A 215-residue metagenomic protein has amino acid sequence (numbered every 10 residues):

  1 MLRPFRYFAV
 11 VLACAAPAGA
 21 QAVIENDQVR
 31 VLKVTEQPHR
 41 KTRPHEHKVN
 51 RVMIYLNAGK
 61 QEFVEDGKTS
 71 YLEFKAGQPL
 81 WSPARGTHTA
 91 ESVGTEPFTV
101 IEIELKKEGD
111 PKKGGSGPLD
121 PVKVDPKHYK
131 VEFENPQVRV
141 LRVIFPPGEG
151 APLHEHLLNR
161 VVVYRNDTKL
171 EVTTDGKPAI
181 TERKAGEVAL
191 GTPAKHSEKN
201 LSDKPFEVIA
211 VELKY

Functional and structural regions predicted by a protein language model:
M1-A9: Bacterial N-terminal signal peptides that target proteins for export
A16-A20: Sec/Tat signal peptide C-region and signal peptidase I cleavage site
Q21-P44, K48-M53, I103, K123-L153 (+2 more regions): A short glycine-rich, His/Asp/Glu-containing loop-to-beta-strand
E25-Q28, D66-A84, G176-P193: Short acidic-glycine-tyrosine-enriched beta hairpin
V31, F63, F74-A76, W81-G86 (+6 more regions): Cross-family detector of peptidyl-prolyl cis-trans isomerase
T42, G59-F63, P79, A151 (+2 more regions): Short beta-strand segments in beta-sandwich/barrel cores
K48-D66, H156-G176: Glycine- and acidic-residue-biased ligand/ion/polar-headgroup-sensing regions
N50, A58, A84-K106, N159 (+1 more regions): Ligand-binding loop in jelly-roll beta-barrel domains
